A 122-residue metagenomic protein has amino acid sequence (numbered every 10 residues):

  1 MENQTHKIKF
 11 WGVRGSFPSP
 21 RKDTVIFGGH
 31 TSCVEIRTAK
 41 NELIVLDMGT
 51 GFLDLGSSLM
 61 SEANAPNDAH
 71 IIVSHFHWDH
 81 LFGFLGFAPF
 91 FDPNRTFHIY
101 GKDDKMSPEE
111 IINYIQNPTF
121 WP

Functional and structural regions predicted by a protein language model:
M1-P122: Binuclear metal-dependent hydrolase catalytic cores
